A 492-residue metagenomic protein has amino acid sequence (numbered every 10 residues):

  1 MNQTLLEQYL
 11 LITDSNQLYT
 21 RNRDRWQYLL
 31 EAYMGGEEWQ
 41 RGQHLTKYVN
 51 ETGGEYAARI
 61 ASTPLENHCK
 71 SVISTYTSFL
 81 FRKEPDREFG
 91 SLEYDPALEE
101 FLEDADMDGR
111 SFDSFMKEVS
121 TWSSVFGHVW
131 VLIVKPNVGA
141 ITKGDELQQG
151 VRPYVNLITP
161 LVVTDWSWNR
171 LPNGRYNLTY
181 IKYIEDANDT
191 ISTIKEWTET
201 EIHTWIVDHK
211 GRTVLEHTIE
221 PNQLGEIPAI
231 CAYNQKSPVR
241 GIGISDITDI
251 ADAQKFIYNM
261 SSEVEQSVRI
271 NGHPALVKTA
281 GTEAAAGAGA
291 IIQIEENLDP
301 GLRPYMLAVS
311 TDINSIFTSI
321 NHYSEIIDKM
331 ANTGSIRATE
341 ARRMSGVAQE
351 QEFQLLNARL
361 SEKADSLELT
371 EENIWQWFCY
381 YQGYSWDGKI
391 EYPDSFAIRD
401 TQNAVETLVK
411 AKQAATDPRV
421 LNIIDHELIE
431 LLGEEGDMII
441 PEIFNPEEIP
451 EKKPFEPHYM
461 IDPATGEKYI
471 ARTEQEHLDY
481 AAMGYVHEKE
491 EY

Functional and structural regions predicted by a protein language model:
M1-N156, P454, E491-Y492: Extended, helix-rich architectural segments
A97, M107-S111, F115, S123 (+6 more regions): Short amphipathic alpha-helical segments
F115, R175-I181, E456-H458: Short, hydrophobic/aromatic-rich segments at coil-to-beta transitions
S120-S237: Extended, regular secondary-structure scaffolds
T213-Q351: Extended, charged amphipathic alpha-helical segments
T282, L298, S315, H322-Y459 (+1 more regions): C-terminal helix-loop subdomains that flank or include functional centers
T465-R472: A short, exposed loop/beta-hairpin motif centered on an aromatic-Gly-Thr core
R472-E488: A short, charged, amphipathic alpha-helix used as a generic interaction element across diverse proteins
